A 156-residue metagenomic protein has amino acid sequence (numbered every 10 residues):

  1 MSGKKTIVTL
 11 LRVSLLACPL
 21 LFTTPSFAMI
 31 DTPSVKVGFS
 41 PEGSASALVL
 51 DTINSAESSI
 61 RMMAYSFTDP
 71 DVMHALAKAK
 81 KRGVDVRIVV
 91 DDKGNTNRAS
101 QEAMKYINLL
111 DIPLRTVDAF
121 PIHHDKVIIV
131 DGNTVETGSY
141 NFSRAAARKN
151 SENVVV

Functional and structural regions predicted by a protein language model:
S2-L15: Bacterial N-terminal signal peptides that target proteins for export
T23-P25: N-terminal signal peptide c-region/cleavage motif recognized by signal peptidases
A28-L50: Short N-terminal segments immediately surrounding and downstream of signal-peptide cleavage
K36-F39, S55, Y65, K80 (+3 more regions): Aromatic/pi-system hotspot detector in well-structured domains
G38-S40, D91, V117-A119: Conserved beta-strand termini and adjacent loop/short-helix elements that scaffold enzyme active sites in alpha/beta
A45-L48, D71-V72, H124: Short acidic active-site motifs
D51-I112: Primarily the HKD phosphodiesterase
I60, P113-V156: HKD (HxKxxxxD) catalytic microenvironment of the phospholipase D
